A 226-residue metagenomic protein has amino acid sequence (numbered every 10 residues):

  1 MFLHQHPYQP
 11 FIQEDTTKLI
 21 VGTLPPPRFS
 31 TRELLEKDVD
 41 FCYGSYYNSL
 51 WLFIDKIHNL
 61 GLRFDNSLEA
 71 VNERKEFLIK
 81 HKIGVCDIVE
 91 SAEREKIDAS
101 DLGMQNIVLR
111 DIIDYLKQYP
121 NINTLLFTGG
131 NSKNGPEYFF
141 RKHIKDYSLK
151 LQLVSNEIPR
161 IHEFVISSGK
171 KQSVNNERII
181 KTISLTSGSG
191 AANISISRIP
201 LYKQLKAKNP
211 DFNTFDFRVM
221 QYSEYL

Functional and structural regions predicted by a protein language model:
F2-Q9, P26-F29, L34, D98-R110 (+1 more regions): C-terminal capping/extension of enzyme domains
H6-I12, L68-I79, D114-L116: Short amphipathic alpha-helices and their capping/turn segments at secondary-structure boundaries
Q13, K117-P120, N175-E177: Short, conserved loop/helix-junction motifs that constitute active-site signature segments in enzyme catalytic cores
K18-C42: Short glycine-rich His-centered loop
I20-V21, L126-T128, L185: Short hydrophobic segments within beta-strands
L24-R28, N48, G84, E90-R94 (+2 more regions): Short, solvent-exposed loop/turn segments at secondary-structure junctions
E33-G103: Short, surface-exposed acidic-centric catalytic microdomains
K80-S148: Internal catalytic-core helix/loop-beta-alpha segment that presents or stabilizes conserved functional determinants
